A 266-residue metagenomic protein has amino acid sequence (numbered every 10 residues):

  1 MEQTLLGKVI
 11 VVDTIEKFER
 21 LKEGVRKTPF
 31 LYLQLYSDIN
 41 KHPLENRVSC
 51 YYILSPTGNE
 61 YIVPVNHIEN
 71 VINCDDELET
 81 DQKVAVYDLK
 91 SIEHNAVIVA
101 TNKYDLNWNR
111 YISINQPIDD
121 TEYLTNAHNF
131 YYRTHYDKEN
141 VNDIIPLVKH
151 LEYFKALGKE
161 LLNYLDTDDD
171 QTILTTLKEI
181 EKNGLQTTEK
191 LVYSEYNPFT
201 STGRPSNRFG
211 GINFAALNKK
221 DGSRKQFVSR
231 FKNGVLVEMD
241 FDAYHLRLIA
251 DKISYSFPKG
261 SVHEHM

Functional and structural regions predicted by a protein language model:
M1-T125, A250-K252, S256-K259: Conserved RNase H-like, two-metal-ion catalytic cores of nucleic-acid enzymes
T4-I10, R26-K27, L33-I68, L165 (+3 more regions): Acidic, glycine-rich two-metal-ion catalytic cores of nucleic acid-processing enzymes
E93-N183, T187, N213-M266: Helical catalytic core of nucleic-acid polymerases
